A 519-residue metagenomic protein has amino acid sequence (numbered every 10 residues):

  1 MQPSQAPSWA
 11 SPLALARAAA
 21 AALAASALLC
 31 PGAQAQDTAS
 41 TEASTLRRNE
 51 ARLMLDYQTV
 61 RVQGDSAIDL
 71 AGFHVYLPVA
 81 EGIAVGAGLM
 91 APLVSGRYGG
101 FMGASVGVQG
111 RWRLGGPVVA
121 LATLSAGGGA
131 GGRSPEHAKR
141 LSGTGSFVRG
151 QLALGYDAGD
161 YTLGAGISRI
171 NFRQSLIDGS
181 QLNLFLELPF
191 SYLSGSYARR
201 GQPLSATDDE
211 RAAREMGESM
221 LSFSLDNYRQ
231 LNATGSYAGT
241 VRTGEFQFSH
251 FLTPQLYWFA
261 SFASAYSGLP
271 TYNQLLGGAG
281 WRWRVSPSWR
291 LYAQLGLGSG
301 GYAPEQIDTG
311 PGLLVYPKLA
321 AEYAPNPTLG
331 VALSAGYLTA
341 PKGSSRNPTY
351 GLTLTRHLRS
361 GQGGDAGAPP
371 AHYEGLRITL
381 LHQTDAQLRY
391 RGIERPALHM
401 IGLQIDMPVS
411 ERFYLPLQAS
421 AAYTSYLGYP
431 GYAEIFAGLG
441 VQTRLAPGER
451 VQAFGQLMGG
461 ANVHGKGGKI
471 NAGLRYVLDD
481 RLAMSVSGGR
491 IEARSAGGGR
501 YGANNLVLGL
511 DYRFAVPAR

Functional and structural regions predicted by a protein language model:
A18-L28: Bacterial N-terminal signal peptides
A33-D37: Boundary at the C-terminal end of the N-terminal hydrophobic targeting segment
A43-T59, R211-R229, L291-A293, P369-Q387: Transmembrane beta-strand segments of Gram-negative outer membrane beta-barrel proteins
N49, D65-A71, Y98-A104, T144-G150 (+9 more regions): Residues that define the transmembrane beta-barrel architecture of outer-membrane proteins
A51, E81-A87, G115-A120, Y156-A165 (+10 more regions): Repeated loop/turn-to-beta-strand initiation elements of outer-membrane beta-barrel proteins
Y57-Q63, L89-S95, M102, A126-S134 (+15 more regions): Transmembrane beta-strands of outer-membrane beta-barrel pores
H74-S134, Q247-I307, G402-Y476: Gram-negative (and chloroplast) outer-membrane scaffold detector with strong preference for beta-barrel transmembrane
D178-T207, S219-N227, R346-D385, G502-R519: Outer-membrane beta-barrel "beta-signal"
